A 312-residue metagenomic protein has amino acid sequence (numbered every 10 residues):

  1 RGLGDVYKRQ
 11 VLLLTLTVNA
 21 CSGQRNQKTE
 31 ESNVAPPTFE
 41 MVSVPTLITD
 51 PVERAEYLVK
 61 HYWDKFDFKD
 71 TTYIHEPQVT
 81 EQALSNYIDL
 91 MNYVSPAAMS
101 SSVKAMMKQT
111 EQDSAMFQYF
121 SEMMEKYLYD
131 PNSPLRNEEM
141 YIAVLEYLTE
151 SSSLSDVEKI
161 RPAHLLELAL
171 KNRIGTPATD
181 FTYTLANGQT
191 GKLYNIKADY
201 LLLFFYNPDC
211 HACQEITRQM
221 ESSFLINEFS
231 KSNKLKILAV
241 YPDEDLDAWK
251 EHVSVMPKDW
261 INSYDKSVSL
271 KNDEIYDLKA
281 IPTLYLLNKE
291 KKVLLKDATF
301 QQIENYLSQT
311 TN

Functional and structural regions predicted by a protein language model:
R1-Y7: Short, small-residue-biased leader/transition segments that mark boundaries at the very start of proteins
R9-L16: Sec-dependent N-terminal signal peptides
V18-A20: C-terminal motif of bacterial Sec signal peptides marking the signal peptidase cleavage site
S22-A186: Oxidative protein folding and maturation machinery
T72-Y87, D245-D259, E274-K279: Structural alpha/beta surface segment adjacent to cysteine/selenocysteine redox centers across thiol/disulfide enzymes
K192-E221, K236-L238: Short active-site neighborhood of thiol/selenol oxidoreductases, capturing the structured segment around
Q214-S254, V268-D273: Structural microenvironment flanking redox-active thiols in thiol-disulfide oxidoreductases
V268-S308: Thiol/disulfide oxidoreductase modules built on the thioredoxin-like
